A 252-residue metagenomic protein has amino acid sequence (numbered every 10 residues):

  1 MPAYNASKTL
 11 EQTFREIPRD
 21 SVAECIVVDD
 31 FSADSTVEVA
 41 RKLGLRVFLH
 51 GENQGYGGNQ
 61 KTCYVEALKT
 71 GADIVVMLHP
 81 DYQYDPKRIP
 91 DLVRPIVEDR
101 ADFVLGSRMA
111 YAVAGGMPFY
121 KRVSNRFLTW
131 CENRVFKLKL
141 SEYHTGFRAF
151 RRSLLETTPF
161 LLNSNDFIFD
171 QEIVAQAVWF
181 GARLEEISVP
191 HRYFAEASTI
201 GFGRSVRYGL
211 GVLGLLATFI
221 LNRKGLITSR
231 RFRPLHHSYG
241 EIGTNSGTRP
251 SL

Functional and structural regions predicted by a protein language model:
N5-R19: Short, well-formed alpha-helical segments that are part of the catalytic scaffolds of diverse glycosyltransferases
A6-T9, S32, D85: Donor nucleotide-sugar binding loop of glycosyltransferases
D29-V37: A conserved acidic beta->alpha catalytic loop
F31, G55, Q83: A short, conserved beta-strand element in the Rossmann-like catalytic core that flanks the donor/metal-binding loop
F48-K69, P86-F167, F194-G203, L210-L213: Acceptor/aglycone-binding surface of glycosyltransferases and processive sugar-polymer synthases
A72-Q83: Short beta-strand-to-loop acidic/aromatic patch adjacent to the donor-nucleotide binding site
V135-K137, L162-L252: Hydrophobic helical membrane-anchoring modules
